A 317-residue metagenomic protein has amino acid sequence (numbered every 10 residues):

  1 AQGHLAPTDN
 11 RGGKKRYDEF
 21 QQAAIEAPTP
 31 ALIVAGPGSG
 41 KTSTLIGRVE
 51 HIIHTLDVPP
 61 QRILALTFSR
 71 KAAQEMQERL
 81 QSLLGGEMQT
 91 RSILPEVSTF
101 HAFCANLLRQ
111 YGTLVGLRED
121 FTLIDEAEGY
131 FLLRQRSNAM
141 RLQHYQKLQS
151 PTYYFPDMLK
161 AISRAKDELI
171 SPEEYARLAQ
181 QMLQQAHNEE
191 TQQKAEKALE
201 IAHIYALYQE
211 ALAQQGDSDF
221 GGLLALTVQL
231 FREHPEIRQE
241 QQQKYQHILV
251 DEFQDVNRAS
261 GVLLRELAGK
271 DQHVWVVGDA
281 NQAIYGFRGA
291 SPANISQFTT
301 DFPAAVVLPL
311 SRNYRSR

Functional and structural regions predicted by a protein language model:
A1-L5, D9-V34, T44, L64-A65 (+5 more regions): Conserved helicase NTPase motor core
P37: The conserved Walker
S43-P59, R79, L83, R265-L267: Walker A/P-loop NTP-binding motif
T55-P59, M88-R91, E240-Q241, E266-K270 (+1 more regions): Conserved catalytic network of the ASCE P-loop NTPase/AAA+ motor domain
Q74-S82, L107-R109: Short amphipathic alpha-helical segment within the helicase RecA-like ATPase core that mediates nucleic-acid
R79, E87, Q110-Y111, L267 (+2 more regions): Residue-level signal for well-ordered alpha-helical positions
G85-A102, L107, R141-H144: Accessory nucleic-acid engagement/destabilization modules that flank
R91-L94, T113-D217, Y245, V307-N313: ATP-hydrolysis module of ASCE/P-loop NTPase motor domains, specifically the Walker B Asp-Glu catalytic pair
